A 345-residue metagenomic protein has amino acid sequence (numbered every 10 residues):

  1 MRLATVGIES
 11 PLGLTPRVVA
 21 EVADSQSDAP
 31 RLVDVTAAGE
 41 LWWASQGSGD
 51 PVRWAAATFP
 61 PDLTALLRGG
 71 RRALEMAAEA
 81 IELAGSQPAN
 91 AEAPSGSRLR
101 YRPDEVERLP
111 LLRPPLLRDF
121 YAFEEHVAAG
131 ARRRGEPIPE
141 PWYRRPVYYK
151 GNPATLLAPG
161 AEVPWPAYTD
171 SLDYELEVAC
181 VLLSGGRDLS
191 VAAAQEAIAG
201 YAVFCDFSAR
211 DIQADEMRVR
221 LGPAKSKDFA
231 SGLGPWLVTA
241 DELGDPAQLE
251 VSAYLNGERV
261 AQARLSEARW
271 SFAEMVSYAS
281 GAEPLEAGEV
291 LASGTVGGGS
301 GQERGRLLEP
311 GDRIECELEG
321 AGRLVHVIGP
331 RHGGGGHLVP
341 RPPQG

Functional and structural regions predicted by a protein language model:
M1-P146, E315, G335, P343-G345: N-terminal non-catalytic cap/leader segment that marks the start of a structured domain
G7, G151-P153, G160, A167 (+5 more regions): Short, structured patches in soluble enzyme cores that scaffold and shape functional sites
I8, E107-L109, E136-P139, V163-L172 (+4 more regions): A generic local secondary-structure boundary/capping motif
E9, A89, S208-G345: Catalytic-pocket segment enriched in acidic/His residues
D24, R133-I138, V191-A202: Short Gly/aromatic-enriched secondary-structure transition segments
P110, P115, P141, D170-L172 (+3 more regions): Residue "hotspots" at secondary-structure boundaries inside conserved domains
P139-G160: A gly/proline- and charged-residue-enriched helix-loop-helix capping module
